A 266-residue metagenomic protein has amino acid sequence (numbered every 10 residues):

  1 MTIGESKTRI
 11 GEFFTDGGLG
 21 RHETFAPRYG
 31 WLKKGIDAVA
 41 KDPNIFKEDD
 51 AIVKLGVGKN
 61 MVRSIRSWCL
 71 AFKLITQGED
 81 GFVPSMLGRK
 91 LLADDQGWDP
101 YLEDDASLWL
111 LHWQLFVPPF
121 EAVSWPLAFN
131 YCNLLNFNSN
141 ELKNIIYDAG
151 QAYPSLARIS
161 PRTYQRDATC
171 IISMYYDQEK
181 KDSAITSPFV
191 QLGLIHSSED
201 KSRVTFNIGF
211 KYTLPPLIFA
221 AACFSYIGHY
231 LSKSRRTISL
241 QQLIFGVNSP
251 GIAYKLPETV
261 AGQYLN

Functional and structural regions predicted by a protein language model:
T2-G4, T8-N266: Donor-sugar nucleotide-binding helix/loop cap in glycosyltransferases
